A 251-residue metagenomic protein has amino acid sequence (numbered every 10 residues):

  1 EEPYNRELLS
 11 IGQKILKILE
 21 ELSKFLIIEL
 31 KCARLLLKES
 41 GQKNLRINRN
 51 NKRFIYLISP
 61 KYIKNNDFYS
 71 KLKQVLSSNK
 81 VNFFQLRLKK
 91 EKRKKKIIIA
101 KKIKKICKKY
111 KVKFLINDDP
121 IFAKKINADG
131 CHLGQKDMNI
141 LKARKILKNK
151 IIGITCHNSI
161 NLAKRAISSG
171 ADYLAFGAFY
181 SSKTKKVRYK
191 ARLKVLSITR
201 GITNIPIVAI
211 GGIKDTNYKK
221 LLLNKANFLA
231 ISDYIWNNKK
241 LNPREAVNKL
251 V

Functional and structural regions predicted by a protein language model:
E2-L16: Extreme N-terminal basic, low-complexity initiation segments that serve as generic localization/processing leaders
I15, L19-M138, I146-D172, D215-T216 (+1 more regions): Conserved N-terminal beta1-alpha1 strand-loop-helix module at the mouth
A100-C107, A143-I146, T155, A191-V208: Alpha-helix-loop-beta-strand connector modules within alpha/beta enzyme cores
Q135-K142, A175-T184, N224-V247: Glycine-rich phosphate-binding active-site loops on the catalytic face of alpha/beta enzymes
Q135-L141, I160, A178-I202: Flexible, gly/pro- and Lys/Arg-enriched active-site loops
Y173, L196, I202-N204, A230 (+1 more regions): Hydrophobic, well-ordered beta-alpha structural blocks that scaffold small-molecule cofactor pockets
A175, I207-K214, A230: Glycine-rich anion-binding loop/nest that anchors nucleotide
